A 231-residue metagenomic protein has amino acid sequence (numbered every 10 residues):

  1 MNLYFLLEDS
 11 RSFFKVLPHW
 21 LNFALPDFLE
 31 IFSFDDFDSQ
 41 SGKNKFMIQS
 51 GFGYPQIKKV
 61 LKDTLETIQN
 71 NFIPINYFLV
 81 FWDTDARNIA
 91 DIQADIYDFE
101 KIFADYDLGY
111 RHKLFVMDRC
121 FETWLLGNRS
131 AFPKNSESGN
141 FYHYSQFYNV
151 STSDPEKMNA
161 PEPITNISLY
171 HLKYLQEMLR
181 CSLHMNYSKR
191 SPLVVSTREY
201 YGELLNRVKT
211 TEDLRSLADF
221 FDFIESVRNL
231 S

Functional and structural regions predicted by a protein language model:
M1-Y4: Extreme N-terminal starter segment of soluble prokaryotic enzymes
L7-E8, F121: Intrinsic disorder/low-complexity signal
D9-F14: Short acidic, Gly/Ser-rich segments with clustered Asp/Glu that frequently serve as metal-coordination loops in enzyme
K15-F46, V60-S231: C-terminal accessory helical subdomains adjacent to catalytic cores in phosphodiester- and nucleotide-handling enzymes
S50-I57: Non-catalytic terminal and connector segments of soluble metabolic enzymes
